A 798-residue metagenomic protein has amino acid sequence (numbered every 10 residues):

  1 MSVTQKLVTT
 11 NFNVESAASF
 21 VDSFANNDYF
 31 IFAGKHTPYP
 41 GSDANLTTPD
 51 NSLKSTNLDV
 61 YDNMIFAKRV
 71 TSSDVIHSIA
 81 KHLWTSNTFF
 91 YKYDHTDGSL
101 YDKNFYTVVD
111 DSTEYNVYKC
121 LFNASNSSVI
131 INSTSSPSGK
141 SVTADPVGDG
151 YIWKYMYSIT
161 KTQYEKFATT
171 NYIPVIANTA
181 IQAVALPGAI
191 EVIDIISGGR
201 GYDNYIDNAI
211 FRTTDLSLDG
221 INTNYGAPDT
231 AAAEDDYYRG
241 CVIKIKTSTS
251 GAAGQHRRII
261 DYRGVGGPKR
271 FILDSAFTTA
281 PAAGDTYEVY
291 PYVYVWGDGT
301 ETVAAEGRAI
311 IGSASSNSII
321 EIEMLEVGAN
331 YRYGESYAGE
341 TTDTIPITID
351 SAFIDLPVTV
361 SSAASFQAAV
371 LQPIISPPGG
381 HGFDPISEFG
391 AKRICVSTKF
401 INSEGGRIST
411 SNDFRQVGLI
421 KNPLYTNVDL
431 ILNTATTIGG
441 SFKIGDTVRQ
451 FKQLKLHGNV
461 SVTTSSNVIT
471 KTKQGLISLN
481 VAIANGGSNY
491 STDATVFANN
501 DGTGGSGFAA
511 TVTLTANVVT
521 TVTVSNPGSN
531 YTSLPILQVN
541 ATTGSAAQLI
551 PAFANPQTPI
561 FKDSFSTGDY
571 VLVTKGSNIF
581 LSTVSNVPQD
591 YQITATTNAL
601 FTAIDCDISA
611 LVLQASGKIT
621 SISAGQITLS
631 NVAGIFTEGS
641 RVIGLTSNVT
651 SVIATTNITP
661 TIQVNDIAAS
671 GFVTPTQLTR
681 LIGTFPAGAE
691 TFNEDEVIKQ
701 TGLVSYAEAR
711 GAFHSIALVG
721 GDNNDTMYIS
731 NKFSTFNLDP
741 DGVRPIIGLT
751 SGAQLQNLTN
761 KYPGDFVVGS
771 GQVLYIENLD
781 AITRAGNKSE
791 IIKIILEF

Functional and structural regions predicted by a protein language model:
M1-F30, K35-Y39, N45-V75, I79 (+2 more regions): Short, intrinsically disordered N-terminal pre-domain segments
K35-Y101, D203, F211-C241: Acidic, glycine-rich low-complexity segments with interspersed aromatic residues
L83-D111, G188-A189, P423-V428: Short linear interaction motifs
D111-T113, F122-A124, R263: Short, flexible loop/turn elements at secondary-structure junctions
E114-C120, F580-T583: Disulfide-stabilized extracellular beta-strand modules
L121-N126, T691: GIY-YIG-like beta-to-alpha core
K140-S141: Conserved small-residue
V147-F798: Conserved, function-critical positions that sit in or immediately flank catalytic and ligand-binding motifs
